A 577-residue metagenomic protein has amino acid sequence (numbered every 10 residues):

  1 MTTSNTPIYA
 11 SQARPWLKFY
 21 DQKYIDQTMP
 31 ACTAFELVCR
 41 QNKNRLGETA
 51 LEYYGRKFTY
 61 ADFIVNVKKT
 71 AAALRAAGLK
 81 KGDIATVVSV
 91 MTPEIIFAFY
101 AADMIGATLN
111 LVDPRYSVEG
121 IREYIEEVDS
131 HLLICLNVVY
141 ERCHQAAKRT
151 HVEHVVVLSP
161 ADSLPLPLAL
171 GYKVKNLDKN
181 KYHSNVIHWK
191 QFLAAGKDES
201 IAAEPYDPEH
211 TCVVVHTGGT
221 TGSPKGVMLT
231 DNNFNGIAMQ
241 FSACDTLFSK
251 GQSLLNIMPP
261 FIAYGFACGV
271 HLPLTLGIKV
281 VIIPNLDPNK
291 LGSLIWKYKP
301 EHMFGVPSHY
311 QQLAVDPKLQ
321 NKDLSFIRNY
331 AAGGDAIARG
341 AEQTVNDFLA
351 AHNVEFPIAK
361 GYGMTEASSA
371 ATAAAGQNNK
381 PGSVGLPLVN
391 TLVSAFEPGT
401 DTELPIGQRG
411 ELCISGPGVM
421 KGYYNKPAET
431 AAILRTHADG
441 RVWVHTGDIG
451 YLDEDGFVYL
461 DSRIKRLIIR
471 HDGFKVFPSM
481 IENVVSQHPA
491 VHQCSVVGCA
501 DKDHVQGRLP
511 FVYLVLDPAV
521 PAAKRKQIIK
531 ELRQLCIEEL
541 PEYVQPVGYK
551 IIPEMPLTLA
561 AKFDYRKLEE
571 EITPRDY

Functional and structural regions predicted by a protein language model:
M1-F58, D62-A77, K81, D162-K181 (+4 more regions): N-lobe entry segment of adenylate-forming
Y53-F58, T70-Y116, V128, N137 (+3 more regions): Conserved AMP-binding/adenylate-forming
A77-L79, G196-H210, V214-N256: Conserved adenylate-forming
Y116, L133-C135, M303, G416 (+5 more regions): AMP-binding/adenylate-forming catalytic core of the ANL superfamily
L158, E538-F563: AMP-binding/adenylate-forming catalytic domain of the ANL superfamily
N235-S253, F261-F304, S308, Q312 (+1 more regions): Conserved AMP-binding/adenylation subdomain of ANL enzymes
E301-G305, A314-P381, L392: Gly/Ser/Thr-rich phosphate-binding loop
K380, L386-N390, T402-R435, F474-V476: Conserved ATP/PPi-binding loop(s) of AMP-dependent carboxylate-activating enzymes
